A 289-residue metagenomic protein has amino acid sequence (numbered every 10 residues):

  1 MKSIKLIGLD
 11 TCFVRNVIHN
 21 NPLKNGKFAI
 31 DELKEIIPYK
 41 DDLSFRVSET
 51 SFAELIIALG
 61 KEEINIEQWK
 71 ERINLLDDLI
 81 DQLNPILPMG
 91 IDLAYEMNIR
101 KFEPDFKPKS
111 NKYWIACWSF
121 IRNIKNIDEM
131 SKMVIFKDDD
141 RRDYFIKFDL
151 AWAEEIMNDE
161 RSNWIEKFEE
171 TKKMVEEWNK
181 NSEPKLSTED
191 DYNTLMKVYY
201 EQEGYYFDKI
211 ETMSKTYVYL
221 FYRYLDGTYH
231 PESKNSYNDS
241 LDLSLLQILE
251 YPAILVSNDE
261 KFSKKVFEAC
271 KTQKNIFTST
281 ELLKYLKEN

Functional and structural regions predicted by a protein language model:
K2-P252, K261-N289: Active-site-proximal, substrate-binding regions of enzyme catalytic domains and RNA-binding/basic surfaces
